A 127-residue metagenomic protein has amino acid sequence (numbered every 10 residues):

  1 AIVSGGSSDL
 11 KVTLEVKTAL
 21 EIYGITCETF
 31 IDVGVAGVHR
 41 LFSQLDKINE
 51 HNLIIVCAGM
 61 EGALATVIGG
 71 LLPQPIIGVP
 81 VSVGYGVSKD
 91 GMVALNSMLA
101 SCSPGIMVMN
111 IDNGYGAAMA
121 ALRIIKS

Functional and structural regions predicted by a protein language model:
A1, T26-E28, N52-I54, Q74-G78 (+1 more regions): Structural motif
A1-R40: Glycine-rich phosphate/diphosphate-binding loop of Rossmann-like nucleotide-binding domains
I2, L20, I55-C57, I68 (+1 more regions): Buried hydrophobic positions in well-ordered alpha/beta secondary-structure cores of metabolic enzymes
V3-S7, D32, C57-M60, V79-S82 (+1 more regions): Fold-independent oxyanion-binding glycine-rich loops and adjacent beta-strand/coil segments at enzyme active sites
S4, L45-N49, L53, V83 (+1 more regions): C-terminal binding/interaction regions
D9-L14, V38, A58-I68, S88 (+1 more regions): Short glycine/serine/threonine-rich phosphate/pyrophosphate-binding segments that cradle anionic phosphate groups
I22-Y23, V67-P75, R123-S127: Alpha-helix C-terminal capping segments
S43-V81: Glycine-rich phosphate-binding loop
